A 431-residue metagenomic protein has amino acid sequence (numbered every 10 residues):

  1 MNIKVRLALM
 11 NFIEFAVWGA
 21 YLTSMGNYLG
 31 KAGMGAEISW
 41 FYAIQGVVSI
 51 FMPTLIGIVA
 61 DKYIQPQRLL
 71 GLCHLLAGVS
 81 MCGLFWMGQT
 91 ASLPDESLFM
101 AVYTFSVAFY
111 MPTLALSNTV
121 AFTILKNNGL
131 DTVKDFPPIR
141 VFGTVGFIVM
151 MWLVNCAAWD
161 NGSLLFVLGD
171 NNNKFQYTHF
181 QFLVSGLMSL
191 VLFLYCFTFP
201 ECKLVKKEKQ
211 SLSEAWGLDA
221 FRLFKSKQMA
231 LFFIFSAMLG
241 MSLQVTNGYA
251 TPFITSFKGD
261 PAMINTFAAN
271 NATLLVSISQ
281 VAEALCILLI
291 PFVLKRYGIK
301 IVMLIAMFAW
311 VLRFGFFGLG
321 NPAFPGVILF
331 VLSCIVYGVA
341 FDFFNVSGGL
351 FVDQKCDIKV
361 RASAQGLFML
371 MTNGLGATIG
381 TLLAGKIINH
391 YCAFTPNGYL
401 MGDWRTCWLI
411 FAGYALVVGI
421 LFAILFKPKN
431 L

Functional and structural regions predicted by a protein language model:
M1, F199-F233, G259-I264: Juxtamembrane intracellular "pre-TM" segments in multi-pass secondary transporters
M1-I50, Q228-I264, N271-L275, N345: Helix-loop boundary and gating motifs at the non-cytosolic
W40-D61, L274-I290: Central cavity-lining transmembrane alpha-helices of secondary-active solute carriers, predominantly the Major
L55, G83-Q89, M188-P200, G374 (+2 more regions): Multi-pass alpha-helical transporter architecture, strongest for 12-TM Major Facilitator/SLC carriers used
D61-L75, K295-M307: Cytoplasmic membrane-interface "Motif A"-like loop-to-helix N-cap segments of 12-TM Major Facilitator Superfamily
L75-L93, F308-F324: C-terminal ends and interior cores of transmembrane alpha-helices in multi-pass membrane transporters/permeases
C156-L187, K386-A415: A membrane-interface helix-boundary motif in multi-pass transporters
K300-G348: C-terminal transmembrane helical hairpin of 12-TM major facilitator-type secondary transporters
